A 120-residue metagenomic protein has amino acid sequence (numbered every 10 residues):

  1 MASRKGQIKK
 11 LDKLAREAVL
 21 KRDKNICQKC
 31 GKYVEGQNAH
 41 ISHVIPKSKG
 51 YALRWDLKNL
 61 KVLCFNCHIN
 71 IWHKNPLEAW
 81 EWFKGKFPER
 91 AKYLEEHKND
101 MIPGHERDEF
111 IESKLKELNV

Functional and structural regions predicted by a protein language model:
M1-A15, G31-E35, R90-V120: A boundary/linker detector
L11-H40, C64: Short cysteine-rich loop/turn motifs with clustered Cys
Q28-N59: Histidine-centered nuclease catalytic patch
G31-E35, L60-K84: Short Cys/His-centered divalent metal-binding micro-motifs
H43-K49, A79-F87: Short cysteine/histidine-rich metal-coordination sites, predominantly Zn2+-binding motifs
K47-G50, N66, N70, E89: Amphipathic alpha-helical interaction surfaces
R54-K58, L77, P88: Short, conserved loop/turn and helix-capping segments at secondary-structure boundaries that abut family-defining
